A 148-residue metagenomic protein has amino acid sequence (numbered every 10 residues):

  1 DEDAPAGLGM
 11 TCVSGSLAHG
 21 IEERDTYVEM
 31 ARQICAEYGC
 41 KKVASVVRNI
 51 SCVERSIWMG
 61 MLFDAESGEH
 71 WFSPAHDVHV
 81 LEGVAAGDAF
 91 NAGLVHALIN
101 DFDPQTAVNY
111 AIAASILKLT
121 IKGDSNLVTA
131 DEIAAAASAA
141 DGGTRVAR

Functional and structural regions predicted by a protein language model:
D1-D3: Non-cysteine beta-strand/loop elements that form the S-adenosyl-L-methionine
A6: Glycine-rich phosphate/diphosphate-binding loop of Rossmann-like nucleotide-binding domains
G9-R148: Conserved phosphate-binding/catalytic region of the ribokinase-like
